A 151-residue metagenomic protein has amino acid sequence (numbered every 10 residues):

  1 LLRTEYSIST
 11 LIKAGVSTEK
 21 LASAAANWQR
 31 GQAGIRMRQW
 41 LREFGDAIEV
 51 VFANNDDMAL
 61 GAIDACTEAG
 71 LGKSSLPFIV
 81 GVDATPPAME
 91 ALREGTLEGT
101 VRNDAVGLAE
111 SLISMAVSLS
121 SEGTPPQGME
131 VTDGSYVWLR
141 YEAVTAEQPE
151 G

Functional and structural regions predicted by a protein language model:
L2-S9, G31-R36, A59, A84-A88 (+1 more regions): Hydrophobic alpha-helical segments within soluble ligand-binding/sensing domains
E5-G15, I63, T67, R93 (+1 more regions): Class I S-adenosyl-L-methionine
S7, L21-A22, A26-M89: Hydrophobic alpha-helical
S9-A14, G107-G151: Hinge/cleft segment of the Venus flytrap/periplasmic-binding protein
G15, F44, T96: Conserved functional loop/turn residues at catalytic and ligand-binding sites
S23, E94-V106: Short beta-strand elements at the ligand-binding edges of bilobed clamshell
